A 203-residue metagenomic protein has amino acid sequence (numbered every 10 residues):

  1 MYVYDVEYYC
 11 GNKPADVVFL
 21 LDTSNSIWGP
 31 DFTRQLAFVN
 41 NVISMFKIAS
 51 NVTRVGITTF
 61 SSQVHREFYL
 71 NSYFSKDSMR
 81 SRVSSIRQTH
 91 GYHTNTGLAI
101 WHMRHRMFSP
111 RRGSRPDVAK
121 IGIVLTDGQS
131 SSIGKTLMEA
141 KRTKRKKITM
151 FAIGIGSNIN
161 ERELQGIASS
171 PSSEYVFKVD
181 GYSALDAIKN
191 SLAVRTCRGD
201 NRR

Functional and structural regions predicted by a protein language model:
M1-V3, N95, G156-R203: C-terminal helix of von Willebrand factor
Y2, V6-K13, S72-M79, H105 (+3 more regions): Intrinsic disorder/low-complexity detector
Y2-V3, L36-N41, R106: Eukaryotic beta-rich interaction modules
E7-G11, S44-S50, H105-D117, S132 (+1 more regions): Surface-exposed acidic, glycine-flexible loop patches that form ligand/cofactor-binding and adhesion interfaces
C10-S72, I121-L125, A152, I159 (+1 more regions): Von Willebrand factor
S26, N41-M45, F60, R82-T89 (+7 more regions): Structured segments of extracytoplasmic/periplasmic soluble domains in secreted or envelope-associated proteins
W28-R34, A49-T53, H93, S114 (+3 more regions): Short, flexible/disordered secondary-structure transition segments
Q63-K120, S130-M138, A152-G166, K178 (+1 more regions): Von Willebrand factor
